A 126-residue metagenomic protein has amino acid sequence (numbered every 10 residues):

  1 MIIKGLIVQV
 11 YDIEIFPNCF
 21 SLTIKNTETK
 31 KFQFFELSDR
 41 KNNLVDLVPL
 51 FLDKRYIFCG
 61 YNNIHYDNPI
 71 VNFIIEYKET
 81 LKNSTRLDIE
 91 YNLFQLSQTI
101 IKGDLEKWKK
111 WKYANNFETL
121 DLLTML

Functional and structural regions predicted by a protein language model:
I2-G5, L50-R55, Y113-A114: Flexible, charged surface loops at secondary-structure boundaries
I2-T27: Gly/Thr-rich phosphate-binding beta-strand-loop-beta motif of the actin/hexokinase/Hsp70
L6-Q9, N43-V48, K102-K107: Short alpha-helical segments and helix-capping/turn motifs at coil-helix boundaries
V8-V10, F32-F34, F117-L122: Conserved beta-strand scaffold positions in the cores of enzyme catalytic domains, especially in NTP/NDP-utilizing
K25-T27, L50-L52, F73-E79: Short, surface-exposed basic-aromatic patches at helix termini and helix-loop junctions that form
K30-L50: Nucleic-acid-processing active sites and adjacent nucleic-acid-binding tracks, predominantly divalent metal-dependent
Y56-I64: Acidic beta-strand-to-loop metal/phosphate-binding motif
H65-L126: Metal-dependent phosphoesterase core characteristic of DEDDh/y 3'-5' exonuclease domains
